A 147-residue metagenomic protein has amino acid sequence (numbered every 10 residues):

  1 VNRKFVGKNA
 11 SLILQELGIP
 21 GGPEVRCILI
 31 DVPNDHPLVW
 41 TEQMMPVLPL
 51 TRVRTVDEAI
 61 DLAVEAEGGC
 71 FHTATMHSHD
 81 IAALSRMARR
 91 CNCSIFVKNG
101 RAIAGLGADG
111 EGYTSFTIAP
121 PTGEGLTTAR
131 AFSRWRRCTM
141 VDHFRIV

Functional and structural regions predicted by a protein language model:
V1-S11, W40-M45: Flexible, acidic loop-helix segments that line cofactor/substrate-binding pockets
K4-K8, L14, I19-E24: Long, charge-dense, solvent-exposed interaction surfaces that engage phosphate-rich ligands
I13-L14, F132: Hydrophobic alpha-helix position signal
I19-V147: Conserved C-terminal structural/oligomerization subdomain of aldehyde/semialdehyde dehydrogenase
